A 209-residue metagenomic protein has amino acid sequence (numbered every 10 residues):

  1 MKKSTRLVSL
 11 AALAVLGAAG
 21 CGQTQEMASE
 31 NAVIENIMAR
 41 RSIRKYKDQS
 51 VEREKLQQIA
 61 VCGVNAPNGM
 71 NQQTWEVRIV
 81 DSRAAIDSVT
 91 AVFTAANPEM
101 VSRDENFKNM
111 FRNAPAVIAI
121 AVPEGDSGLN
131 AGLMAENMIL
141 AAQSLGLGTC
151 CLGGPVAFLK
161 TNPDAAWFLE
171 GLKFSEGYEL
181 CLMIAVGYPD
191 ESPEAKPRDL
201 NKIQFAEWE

Functional and structural regions predicted by a protein language model:
M1-V8: Bacterial N-terminal signal peptides that target proteins for export
S9-G17: Bacterial N-terminal signal peptides
A18-E209: Acidic, surface-exposed loops and disordered segments
